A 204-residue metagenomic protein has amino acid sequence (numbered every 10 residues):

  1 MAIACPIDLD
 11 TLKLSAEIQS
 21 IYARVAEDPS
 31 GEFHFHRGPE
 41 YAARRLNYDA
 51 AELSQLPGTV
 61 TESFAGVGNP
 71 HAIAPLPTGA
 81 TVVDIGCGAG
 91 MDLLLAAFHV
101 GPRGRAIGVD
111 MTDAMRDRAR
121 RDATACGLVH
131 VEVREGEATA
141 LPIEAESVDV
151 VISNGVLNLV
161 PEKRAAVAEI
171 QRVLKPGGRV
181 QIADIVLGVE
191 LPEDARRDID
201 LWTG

Functional and structural regions predicted by a protein language model:
M1-L46: N-terminal auxiliary segments of SAM/dcSAM-dependent transferases
F35-T81, D92-H99: Conserved alpha-helix/loop element of class I SAM-dependent methyltransferases that forms part of the SAM/SAH-binding
T78, T139-V150: A short acidic, Gly/Pro-enriched loop at the edge of an enzyme's catalytic core that lines a small-molecule cofactor
V82, V151-I152: Hydrophobic beta-strand segment of the Class I
T112-A114: Conserved SAM/SAH-binding beta-strand->alpha-helix loop
C126-A140: Conserved SAM-binding strand-loop segment of SAM-dependent methyltransferases
R164-R179: A short glycine-rich, Lys/Arg-flanked "PGG" loop and its adjoining helix->strand segment in the class I
V186-G204: Short, glycine-/aromatic-enriched active-site segment of Class I SAM-dependent methyltransferases
